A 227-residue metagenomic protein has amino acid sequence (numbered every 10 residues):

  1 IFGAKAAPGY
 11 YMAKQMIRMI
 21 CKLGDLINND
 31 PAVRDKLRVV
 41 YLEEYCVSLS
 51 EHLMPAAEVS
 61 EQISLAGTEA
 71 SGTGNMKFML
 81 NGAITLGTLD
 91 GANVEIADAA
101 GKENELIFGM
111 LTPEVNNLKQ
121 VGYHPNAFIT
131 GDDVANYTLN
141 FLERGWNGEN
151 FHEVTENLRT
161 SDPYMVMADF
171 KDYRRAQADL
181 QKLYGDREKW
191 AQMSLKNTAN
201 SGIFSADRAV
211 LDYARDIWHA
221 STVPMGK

Functional and structural regions predicted by a protein language model:
I1-A4, E58, T112-P113: C-terminal, helix-dominated tail/subdomain
I1-E51, L65, H219, M225-K227: Long, K/E/R/D-enriched contiguous segments that form extended
P55-A56, I63-I203, R208, D212-G226: Catalytic binding pocket for nucleotide-activated donors in carbohydrate/polymer assembly enzymes
